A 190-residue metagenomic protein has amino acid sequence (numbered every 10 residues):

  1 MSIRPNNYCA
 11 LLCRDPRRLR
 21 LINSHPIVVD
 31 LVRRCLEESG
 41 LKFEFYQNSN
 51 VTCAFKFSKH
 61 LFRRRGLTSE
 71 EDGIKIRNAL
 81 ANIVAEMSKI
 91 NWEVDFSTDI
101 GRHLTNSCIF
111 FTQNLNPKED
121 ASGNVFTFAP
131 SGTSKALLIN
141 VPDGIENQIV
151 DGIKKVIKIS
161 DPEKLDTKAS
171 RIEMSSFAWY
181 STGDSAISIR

Functional and structural regions predicted by a protein language model:
M1-N78, F96-R190: Interaction-mediating elements
I90-F96: Low-complexity, intrinsically disordered activation/interaction regions
